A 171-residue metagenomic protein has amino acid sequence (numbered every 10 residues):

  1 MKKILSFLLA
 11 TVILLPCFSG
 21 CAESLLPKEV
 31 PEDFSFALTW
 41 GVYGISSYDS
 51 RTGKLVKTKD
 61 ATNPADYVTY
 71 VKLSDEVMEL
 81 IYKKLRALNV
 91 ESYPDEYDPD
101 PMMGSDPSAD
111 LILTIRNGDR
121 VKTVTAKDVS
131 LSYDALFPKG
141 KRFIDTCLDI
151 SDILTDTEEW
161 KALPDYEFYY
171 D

Functional and structural regions predicted by a protein language model:
M1-I4: Positively charged n-region of N-terminal signal peptides that target proteins for export
L9, I13-P16: Hydrophobic core
S19: Polyanion-binding surfaces on beta-sheet-dominated domains and ring/shell assemblies
E23, S74-M102: Charged, amphipathic alpha-helical segments
E23-A37, D98-D171: Short, well-ordered, aromatic-rich surface patches in folded extracellular/luminal domains
E23-K72: N-terminal export/targeting and maturation segments
T69-K72, L80, K122-A126: Generic detection of short hydrophobic beta-strand segments and adjacent strand-loop junctions
Y70, S74, M78, G140-F143: Short, charged, low-complexity patches
